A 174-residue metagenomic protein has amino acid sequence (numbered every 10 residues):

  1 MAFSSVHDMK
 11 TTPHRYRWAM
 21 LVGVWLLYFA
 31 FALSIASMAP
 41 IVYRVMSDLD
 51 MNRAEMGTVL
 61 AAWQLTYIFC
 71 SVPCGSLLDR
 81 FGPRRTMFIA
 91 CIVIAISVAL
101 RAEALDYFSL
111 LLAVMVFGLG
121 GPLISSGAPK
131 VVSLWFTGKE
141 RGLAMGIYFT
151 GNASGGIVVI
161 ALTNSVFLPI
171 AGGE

Functional and structural regions predicted by a protein language model:
A19-R53: Extracytoplasmic
A32, A36, G118-S126, I157: Small-residue-rich segments within alpha-helical transmembrane domains of MFS-like 12-TM solute carriers
A36, Q64-V72, I157: Residue-level signature of mid-helix packing/kink "hotspots" within the transmembrane helices of 12-pass Major
F69-L105: Conserved MFS/SLC helix-loop-helix module at the cytosolic interface between two early adjacent transmembrane helices
S97, F108-V116: Paired small-residue
A113-T150: Cytoplasmic helix-loop-helix junction between adjacent transmembrane helices in 12-TM secondary transporters
I147-E174: Helix-loop-helix hairpin linking two adjacent transmembrane segments in secondary transporters
